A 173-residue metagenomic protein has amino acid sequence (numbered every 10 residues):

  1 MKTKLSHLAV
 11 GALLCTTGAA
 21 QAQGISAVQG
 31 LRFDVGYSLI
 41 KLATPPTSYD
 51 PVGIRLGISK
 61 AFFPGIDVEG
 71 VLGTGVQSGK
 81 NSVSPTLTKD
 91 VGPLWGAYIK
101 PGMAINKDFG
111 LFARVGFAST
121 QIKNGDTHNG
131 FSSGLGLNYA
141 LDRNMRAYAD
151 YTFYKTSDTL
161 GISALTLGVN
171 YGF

Functional and structural regions predicted by a protein language model:
M1-G30: Cleavable N-terminal export/targeting peptides
Q21-V68, L72-S78, P101, F109 (+1 more regions): Short glycine/proline- and aromatic-enriched beta-strand/turn motifs that initiate or cap beta-hairpins
Q29, S48-I54, K89-W95, T127-S133 (+1 more regions): Residues that define the transmembrane beta-barrel architecture of outer-membrane proteins
R32, L135-Y139, R146, G161-F173: Outer-membrane beta-barrel "beta-signal"
K60, P101-M103, L137-Y139, F153 (+1 more regions): Residue-level signature of outer-membrane beta-barrel architecture
L72-K89, T120, A147-G168: Outer-membrane beta-barrel translocator/channel fold
G96-Y139: Surface-exposed, polar helix/loop patches in the mature regions of secreted/periplasmic/lumenal proteins that form
